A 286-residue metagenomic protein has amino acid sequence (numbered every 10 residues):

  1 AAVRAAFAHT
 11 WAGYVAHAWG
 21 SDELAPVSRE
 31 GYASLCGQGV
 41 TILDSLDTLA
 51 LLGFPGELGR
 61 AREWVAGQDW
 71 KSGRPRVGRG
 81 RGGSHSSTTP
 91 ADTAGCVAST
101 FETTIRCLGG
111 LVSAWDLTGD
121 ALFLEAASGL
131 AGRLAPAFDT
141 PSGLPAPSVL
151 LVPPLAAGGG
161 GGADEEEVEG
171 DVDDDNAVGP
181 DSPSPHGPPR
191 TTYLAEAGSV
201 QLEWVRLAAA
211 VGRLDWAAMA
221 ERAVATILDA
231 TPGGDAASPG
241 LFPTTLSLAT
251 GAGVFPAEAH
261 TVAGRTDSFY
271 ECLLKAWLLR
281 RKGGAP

Functional and structural regions predicted by a protein language model:
A1-P286: Glycan-recognition and catalytic cores of secretory/periplasmic carbohydrate-active enzymes
